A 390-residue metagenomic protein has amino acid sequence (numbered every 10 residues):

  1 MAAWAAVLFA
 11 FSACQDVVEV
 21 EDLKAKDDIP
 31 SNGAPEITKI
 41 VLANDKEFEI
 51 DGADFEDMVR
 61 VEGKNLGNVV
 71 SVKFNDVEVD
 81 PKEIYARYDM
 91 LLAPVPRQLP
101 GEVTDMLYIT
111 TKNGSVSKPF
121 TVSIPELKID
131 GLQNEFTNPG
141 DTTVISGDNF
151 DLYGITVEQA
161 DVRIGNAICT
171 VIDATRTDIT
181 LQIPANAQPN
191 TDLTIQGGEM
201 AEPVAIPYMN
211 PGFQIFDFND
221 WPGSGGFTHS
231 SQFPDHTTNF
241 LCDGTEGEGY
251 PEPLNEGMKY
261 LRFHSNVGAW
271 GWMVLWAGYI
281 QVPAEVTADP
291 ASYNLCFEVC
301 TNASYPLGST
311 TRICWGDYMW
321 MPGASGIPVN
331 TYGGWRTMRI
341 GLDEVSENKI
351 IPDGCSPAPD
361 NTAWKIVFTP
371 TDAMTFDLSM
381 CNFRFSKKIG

Functional and structural regions predicted by a protein language model:
F9-A13: C-terminal motif of bacterial Sec signal peptides marking the signal peptidase cleavage site
Q15-G67, N113-E158, P189, E199-S224: Beta-strand/beta-sandwich contexts
G101-N113, P189-E199, W364-F368: Short, aromatic- and glycine-rich surface loops/edge beta-strands on solvent-exposed regions
F218, I280-L307, I340, F383: Extra-cytoplasmic beta-strand recognition segments
D243-V274: Short carbohydrate-recognition loop motifs
W272-L295, V329-Y332, C355-P359: Extracellular/lumenal carbohydrate-interaction signature centered on repeated Trp-anchored short motifs
F297, R339-R384: Extracellular beta-strand ligand-recognition surfaces/modules
S304-D317: Beta-strand acidic-aromatic groove motif in beta-rich domains, primarily in extracellular
